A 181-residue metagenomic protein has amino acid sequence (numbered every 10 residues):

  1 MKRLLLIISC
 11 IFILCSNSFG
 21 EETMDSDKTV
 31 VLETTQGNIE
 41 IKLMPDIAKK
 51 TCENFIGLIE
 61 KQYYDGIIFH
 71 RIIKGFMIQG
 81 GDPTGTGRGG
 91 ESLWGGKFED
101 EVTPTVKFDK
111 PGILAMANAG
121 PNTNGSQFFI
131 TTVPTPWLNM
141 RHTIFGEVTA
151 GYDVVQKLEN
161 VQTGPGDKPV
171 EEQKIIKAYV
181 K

Functional and structural regions predicted by a protein language model:
K2-I8: Sec-dependent signal peptide recognition, specifically the positively charged N-region followed immediately by
I8, F12-K181: Cyclophilin-like peptidyl-prolyl cis-trans isomerases
